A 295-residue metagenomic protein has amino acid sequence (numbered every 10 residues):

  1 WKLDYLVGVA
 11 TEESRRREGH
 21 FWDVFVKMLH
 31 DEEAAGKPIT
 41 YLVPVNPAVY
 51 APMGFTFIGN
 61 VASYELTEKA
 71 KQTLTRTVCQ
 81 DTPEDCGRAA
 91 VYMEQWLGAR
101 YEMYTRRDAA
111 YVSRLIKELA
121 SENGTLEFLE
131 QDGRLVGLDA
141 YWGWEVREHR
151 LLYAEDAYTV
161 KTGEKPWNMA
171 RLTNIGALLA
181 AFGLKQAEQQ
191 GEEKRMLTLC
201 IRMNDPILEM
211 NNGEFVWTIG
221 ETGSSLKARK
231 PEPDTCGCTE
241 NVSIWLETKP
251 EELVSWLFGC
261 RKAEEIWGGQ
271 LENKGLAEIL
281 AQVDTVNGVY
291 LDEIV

Functional and structural regions predicted by a protein language model:
W1-Y5, R16, W144-R150: A conserved beta-turn-beta hairpin within the catalytic core of GNAT-like acetyltransferases that forms part
L3, P38-Y41, L126: Beta-sheet entry/capping signal
G8-T11, R17-H30, E155-E164: Conserved acetyl-CoA-binding loop-helix of GNAT-fold acetyltransferases
F25, L29-P44, K165-A170, T198: Conserved GNAT acetyl-CoA-binding A-motif
A34-P38, P44-A62: Conserved active-site alpha-helix within GNAT-family acetyltransferase domains
N60-P206: Amide-forming acyltransferase catalytic core, primarily the GNAT-like/NAT-type and related acyltransferase folds
T198-L257: C-terminal hydrophobic structural anchor segments that stabilize assembly/packing rather than catalytic chemistry
E232-V295: C-terminal interaction segments
